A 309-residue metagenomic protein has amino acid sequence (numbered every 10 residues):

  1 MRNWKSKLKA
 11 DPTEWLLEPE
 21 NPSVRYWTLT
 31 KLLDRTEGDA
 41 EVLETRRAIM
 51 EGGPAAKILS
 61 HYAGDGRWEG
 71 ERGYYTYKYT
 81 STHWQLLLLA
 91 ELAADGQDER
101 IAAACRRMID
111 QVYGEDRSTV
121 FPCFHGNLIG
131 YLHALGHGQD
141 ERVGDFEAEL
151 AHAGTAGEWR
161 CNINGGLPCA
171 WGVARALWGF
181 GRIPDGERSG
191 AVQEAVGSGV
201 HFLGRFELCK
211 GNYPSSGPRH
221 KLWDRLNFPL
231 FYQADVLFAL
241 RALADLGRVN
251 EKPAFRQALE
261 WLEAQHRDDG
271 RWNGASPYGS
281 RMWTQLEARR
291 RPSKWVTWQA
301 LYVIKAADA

Functional and structural regions predicted by a protein language model:
M1-A309: Preference for long, amphipathic alpha-helical scaffolds in soluble/luminal domains and all-alpha bundles
